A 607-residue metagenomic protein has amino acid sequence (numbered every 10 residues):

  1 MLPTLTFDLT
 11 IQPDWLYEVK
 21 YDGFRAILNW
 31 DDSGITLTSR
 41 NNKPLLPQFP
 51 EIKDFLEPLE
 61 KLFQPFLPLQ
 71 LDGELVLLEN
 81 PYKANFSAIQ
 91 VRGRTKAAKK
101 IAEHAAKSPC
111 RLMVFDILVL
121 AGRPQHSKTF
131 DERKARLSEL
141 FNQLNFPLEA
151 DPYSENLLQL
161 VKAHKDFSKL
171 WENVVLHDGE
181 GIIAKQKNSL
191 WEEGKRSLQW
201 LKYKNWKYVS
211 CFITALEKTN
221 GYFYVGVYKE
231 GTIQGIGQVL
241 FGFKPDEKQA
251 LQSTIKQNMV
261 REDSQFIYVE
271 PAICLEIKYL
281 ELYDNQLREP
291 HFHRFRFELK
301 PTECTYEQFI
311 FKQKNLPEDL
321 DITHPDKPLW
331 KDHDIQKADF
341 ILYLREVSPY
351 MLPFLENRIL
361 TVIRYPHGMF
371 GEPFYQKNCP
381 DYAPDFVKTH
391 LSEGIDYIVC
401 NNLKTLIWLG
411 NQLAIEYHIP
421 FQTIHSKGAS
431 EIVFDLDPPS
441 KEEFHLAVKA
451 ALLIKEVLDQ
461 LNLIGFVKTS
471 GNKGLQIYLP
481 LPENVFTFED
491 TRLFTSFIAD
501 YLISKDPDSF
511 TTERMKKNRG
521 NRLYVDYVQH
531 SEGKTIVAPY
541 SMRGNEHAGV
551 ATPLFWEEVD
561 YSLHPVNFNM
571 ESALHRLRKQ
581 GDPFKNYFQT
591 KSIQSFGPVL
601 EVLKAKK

Functional and structural regions predicted by a protein language model:
M1-T4, P58-L59, P81, A88 (+6 more regions): SsDNA-processing nucleotidyl-transfer enzymes
L2-D31, I35-T36, R40, L148-S253 (+3 more regions): Nucleic-acid 5′ end/cap handling module spanning
T10-T36, P44, N315-G371: TRNA-binding/sensing appendages of the translation machinery
D22-R25, N29-L140, Y279, N285: Covalent nucleotidyltransferase
K107-C110, C211, T219, T254 (+5 more regions): C-terminal accessory nucleic-acid interaction domains of nucleic acid-metabolism proteins
T232-S253, Y382-E393, F444-D459, L479-S509 (+1 more regions): Helical (often loop-to-helix) elements that flank the catalytic cores of nucleotide-handling enzymes
E431-V433, F466-T487, R522-H530: Histidine-centered divalent-metal-coordination microenvironment in nucleic-acid enzymes
V457-K468: Active-site palm subdomain of RNA-directed nucleic acid polymerases
